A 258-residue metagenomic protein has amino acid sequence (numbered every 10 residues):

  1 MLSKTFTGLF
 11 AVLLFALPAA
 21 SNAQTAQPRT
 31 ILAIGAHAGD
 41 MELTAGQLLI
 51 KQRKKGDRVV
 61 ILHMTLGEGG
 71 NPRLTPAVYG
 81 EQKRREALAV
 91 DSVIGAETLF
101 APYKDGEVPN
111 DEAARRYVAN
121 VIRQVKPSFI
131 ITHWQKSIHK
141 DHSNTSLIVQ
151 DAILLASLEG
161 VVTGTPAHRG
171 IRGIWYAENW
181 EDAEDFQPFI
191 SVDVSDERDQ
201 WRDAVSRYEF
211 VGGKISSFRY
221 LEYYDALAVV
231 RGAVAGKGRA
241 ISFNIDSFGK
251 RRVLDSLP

Functional and structural regions predicted by a protein language model:
L2-K4, A23-I34, D111-P258: Metal-dependent de-N-acetylase/amidase catalytic core
T5-P18: Bacterial N-terminal signal peptides
L14, Q47-L49, V161: Alpha-helical transmembrane segments and their juxtamembrane interfaces
F15-P18, I94, T98, A235: Hydrophobic alpha-helical elements and their junctions with loops/disorder across both membrane and soluble proteins
N22-V125, N244, S256: Active-site rim/loop-helix segments in enzyme catalytic domains that contact anionic ligands
